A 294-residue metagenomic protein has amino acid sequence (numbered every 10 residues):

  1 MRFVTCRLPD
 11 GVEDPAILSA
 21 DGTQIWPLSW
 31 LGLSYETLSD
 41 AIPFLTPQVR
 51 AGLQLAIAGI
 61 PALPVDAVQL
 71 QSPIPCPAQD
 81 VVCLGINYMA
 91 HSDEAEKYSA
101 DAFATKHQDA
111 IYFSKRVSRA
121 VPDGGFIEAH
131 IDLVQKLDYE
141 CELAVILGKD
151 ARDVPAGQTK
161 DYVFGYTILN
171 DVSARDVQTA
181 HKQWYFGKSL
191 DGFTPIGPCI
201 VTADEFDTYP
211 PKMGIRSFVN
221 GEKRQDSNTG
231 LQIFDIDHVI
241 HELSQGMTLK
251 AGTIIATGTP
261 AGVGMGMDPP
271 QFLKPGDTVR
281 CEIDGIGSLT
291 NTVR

Functional and structural regions predicted by a protein language model:
M1-K106, A110, R280: N-terminal non-catalytic cap/leader segment that marks the start of a structured domain
V4, Q71-P73, A100-F103, E128-L137 (+3 more regions): A generic local secondary-structure boundary/capping motif
R7, C83-L84, S114, E140-G148 (+3 more regions): Short beta-strand segments
L8-D10, L18-Q24, L147-K149, A203 (+2 more regions): Short acidic-glycine loop/turn motifs at beta-strand connectors
E13, V49-Q54, P61-Q69, P73 (+3 more regions): Catalytic-pocket segment enriched in acidic/His residues
A100-P122, Y139, K274-G285: Structural signature of FAD isoalloxazine-binding scaffolds in flavoprotein oxidoreductases
A102-K115, Q158-W184, L190-D191, Q232-D235: Flexible glycine-rich active-site/ligand-binding loops centered on an Asp-His dyad
V121-T159, F164, L169-S173: Non-heme Fe(II) oxygenase catalytic core, chiefly the N-lobe of the double-stranded beta-helix
